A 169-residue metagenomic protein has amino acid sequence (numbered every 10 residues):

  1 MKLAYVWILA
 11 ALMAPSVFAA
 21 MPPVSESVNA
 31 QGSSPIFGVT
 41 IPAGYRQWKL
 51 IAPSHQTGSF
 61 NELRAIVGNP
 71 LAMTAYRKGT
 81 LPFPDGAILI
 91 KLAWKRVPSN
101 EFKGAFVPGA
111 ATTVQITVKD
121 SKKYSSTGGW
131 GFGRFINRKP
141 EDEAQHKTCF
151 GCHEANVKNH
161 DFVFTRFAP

Functional and structural regions predicted by a protein language model:
M1-A4: Positively charged n-region of N-terminal signal peptides that target proteins for export
V6-S16: Bacterial N-terminal signal peptides
P22-N29, S34-R64, T80-P169: Sequence context surrounding c-type heme c attachment/ligation sites in exported
R64-T74: Short, structured beta-strand/loop micro-motifs enriched in basic residues and often containing a Trp
